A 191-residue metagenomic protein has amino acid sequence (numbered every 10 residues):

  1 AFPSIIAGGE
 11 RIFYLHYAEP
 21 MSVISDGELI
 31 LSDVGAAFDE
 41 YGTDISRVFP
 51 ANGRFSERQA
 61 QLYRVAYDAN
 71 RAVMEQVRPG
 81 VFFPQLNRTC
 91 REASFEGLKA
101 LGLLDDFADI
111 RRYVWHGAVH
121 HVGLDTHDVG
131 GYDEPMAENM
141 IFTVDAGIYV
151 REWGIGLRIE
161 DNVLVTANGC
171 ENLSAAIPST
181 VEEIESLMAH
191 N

Functional and structural regions predicted by a protein language model:
A1-N191: Active-site neighborhoods and metal-handling regions in enzymes and metal-associated proteins
